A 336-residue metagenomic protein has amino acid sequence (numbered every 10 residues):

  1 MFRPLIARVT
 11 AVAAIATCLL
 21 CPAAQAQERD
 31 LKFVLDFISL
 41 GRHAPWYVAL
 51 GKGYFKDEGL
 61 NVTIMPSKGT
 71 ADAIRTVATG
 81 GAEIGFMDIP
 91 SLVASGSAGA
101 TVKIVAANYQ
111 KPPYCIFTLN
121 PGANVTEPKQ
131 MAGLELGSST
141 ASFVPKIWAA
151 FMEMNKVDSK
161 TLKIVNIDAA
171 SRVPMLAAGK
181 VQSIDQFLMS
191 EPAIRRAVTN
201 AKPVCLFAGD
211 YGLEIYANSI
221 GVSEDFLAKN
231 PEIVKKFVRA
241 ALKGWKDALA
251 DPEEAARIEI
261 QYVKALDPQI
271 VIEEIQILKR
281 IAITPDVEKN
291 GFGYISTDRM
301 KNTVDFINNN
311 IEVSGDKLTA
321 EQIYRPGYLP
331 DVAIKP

Functional and structural regions predicted by a protein language model:
M1-V12: Bacterial N-terminal signal peptides that target proteins for export
T10-L20: Hydrophobic helical h-region of N-terminal Sec-dependent signal peptides in bacterial secretory/periplasmic proteins
C21-A26: Sec/Tat signal peptide C-region and signal peptidase I cleavage site
Q27-M189, L206-A208, E214: Short, glycine-/small- and polar/acidic-enriched structural segments that line small-molecule recognition paths
N108-T118, N200-F226, V234, V238 (+2 more regions): Periplasmic-binding protein-like
S159-L162, A265-Q276, V313-Q322: Short, surface-exposed acidic
K229-N310: Secondary-structure end/capping motifs
M300-P336: Conserved C-terminal helix/tail region of periplasmic/extracytoplasmic solute-binding proteins
